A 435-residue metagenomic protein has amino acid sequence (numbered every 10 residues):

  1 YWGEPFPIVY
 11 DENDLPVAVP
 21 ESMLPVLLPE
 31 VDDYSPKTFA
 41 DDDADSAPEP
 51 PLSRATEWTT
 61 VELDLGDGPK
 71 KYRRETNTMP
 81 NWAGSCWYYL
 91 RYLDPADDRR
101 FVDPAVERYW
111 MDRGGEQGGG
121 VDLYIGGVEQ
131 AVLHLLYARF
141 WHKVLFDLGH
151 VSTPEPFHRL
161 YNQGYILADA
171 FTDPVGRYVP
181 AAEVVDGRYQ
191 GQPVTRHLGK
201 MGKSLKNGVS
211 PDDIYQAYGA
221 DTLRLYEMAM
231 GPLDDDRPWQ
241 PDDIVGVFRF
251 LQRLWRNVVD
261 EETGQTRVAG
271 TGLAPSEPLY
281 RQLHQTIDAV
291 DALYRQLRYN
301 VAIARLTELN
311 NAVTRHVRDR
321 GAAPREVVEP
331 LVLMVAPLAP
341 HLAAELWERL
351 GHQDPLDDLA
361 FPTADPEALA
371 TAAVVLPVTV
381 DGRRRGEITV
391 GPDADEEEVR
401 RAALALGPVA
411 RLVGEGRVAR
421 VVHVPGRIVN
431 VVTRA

Functional and structural regions predicted by a protein language model:
Y1-E262, L279-T314, E326-V335, V431: Structured secondary-structure scaffolds
E30-N81, C86, P95, M201 (+4 more regions): Basic, alpha-helical terminal appendages of large translation-related enzymes
H150, A269-L273: Membrane-interfacial helix termini and the short, flexible loops that connect transmembrane helices in multi-pass
P174, Y178, D212, V268 (+2 more regions): Short amphipathic alpha-helical leader/targeting segments
Y215, V268-G270, A339, D393-A394: A broad, low-specificity signal for short, low-complexity segments enriched in glycine/proline and polar/charged
G264-T266: C-terminal, low-complexity/hydrophilic appendages and adjacent surface loops of extracellular/periplasmic anionic
